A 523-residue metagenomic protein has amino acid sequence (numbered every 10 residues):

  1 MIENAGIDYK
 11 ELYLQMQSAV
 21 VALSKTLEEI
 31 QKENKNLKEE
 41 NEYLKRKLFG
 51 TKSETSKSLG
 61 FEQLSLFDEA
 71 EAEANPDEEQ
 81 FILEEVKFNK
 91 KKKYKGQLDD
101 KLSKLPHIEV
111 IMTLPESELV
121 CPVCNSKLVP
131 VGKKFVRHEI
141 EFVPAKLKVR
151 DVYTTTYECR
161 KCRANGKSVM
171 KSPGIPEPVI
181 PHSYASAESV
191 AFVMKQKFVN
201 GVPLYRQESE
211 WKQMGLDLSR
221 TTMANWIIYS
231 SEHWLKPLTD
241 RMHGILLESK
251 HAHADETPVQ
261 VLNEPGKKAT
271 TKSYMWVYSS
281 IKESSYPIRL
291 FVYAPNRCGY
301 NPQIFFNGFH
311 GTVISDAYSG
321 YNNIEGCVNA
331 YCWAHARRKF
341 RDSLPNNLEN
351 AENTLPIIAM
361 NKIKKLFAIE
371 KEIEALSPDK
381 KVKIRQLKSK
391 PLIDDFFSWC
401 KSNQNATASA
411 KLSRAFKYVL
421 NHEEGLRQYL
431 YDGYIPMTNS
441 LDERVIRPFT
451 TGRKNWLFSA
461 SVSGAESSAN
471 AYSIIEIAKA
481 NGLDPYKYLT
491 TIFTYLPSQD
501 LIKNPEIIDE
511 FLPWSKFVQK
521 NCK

Functional and structural regions predicted by a protein language model:
M1-P181, A224, H253-A254, R385-K388: Short, flexible loop/hinge motifs at secondary-structure junctions
E3, K10, T156-E158, R163-K523: Catalytic center-proximal scaffold of phosphoryl-transfer enzymes
